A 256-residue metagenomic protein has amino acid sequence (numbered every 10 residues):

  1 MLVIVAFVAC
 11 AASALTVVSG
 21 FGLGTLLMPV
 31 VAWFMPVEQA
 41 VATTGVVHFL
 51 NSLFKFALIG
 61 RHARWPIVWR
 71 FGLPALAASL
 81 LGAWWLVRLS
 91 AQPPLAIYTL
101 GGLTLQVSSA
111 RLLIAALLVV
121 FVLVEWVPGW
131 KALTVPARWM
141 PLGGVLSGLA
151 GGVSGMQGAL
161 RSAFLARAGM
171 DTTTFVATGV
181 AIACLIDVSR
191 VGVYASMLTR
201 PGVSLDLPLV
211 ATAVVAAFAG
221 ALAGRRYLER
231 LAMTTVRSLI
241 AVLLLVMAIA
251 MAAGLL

Functional and structural regions predicted by a protein language model:
M1-A12, M28-P29, W33-V37, G60-L149 (+3 more regions): Juxtamembrane transmembrane-helix boundary motif
C10-F21: Single transmembrane alpha-helix segments in multi-pass membrane proteins
S19-L27, V153-S162: Transmembrane helix boundary and interhelical junction motifs in multipass membrane proteins
G20, G24, N51-I59, G82 (+3 more regions): Alpha-helical transmembrane segments and their lipid-water interface positions in multi-pass membrane proteins
A32, A163-R167, V193-R200: Short amphipathic helix-loop junctions that connect adjacent transmembrane helices in Major Facilitator Superfamily/SLC
V41-F49, G179-I186, L244: Transmembrane helix-bundle signature of multi-pass membrane transporters/permeases
G143-L160, I186: Active-site-proximal catalytic alpha-helix in oxidoreductases
T174-Y194, L207-P208: Hydrophobic alpha-helical transmembrane segments of multi-pass integral membrane proteins, especially transporters
